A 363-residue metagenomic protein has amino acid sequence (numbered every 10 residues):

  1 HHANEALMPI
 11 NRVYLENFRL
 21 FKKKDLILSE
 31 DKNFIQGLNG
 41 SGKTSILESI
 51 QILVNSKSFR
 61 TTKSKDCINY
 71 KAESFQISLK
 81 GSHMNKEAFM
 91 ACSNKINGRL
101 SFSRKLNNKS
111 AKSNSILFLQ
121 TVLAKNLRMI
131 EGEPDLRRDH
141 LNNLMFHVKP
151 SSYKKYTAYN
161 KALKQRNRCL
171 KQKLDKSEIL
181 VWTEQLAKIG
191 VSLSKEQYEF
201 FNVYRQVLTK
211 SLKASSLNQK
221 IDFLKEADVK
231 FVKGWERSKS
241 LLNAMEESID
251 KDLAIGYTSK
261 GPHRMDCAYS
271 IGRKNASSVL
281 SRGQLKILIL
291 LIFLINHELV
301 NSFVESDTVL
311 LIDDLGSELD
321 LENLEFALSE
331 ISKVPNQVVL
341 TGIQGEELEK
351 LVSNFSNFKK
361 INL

Functional and structural regions predicted by a protein language model:
H2-L38, I52, Y70, L180-K188 (+4 more regions): Conserved NTPase motor "head" modules and their coupling/switch loops across ABC/AAA+ ATPases, GTPases, and GHKL ATPases
A6, F18, D25-S101, Y159 (+3 more regions): Conserved P-loop NTP-binding catalytic core
V54-L136, M145-V148, S152, T209 (+1 more regions): Nucleotide-state sensing region of NTPase/ATPase domains
T121, V309-L311: Structural motif
N126-N218, V232: An accessory alpha-helical subdomain
D313-L315: Walker B catalytic acidic pair
G342-Q344: Conserved H-loop
F355-L363: H-loop (His-switch) and adjacent beta-strand-loop-beta switch element of ABC-type ATPase nucleotide-binding domains
